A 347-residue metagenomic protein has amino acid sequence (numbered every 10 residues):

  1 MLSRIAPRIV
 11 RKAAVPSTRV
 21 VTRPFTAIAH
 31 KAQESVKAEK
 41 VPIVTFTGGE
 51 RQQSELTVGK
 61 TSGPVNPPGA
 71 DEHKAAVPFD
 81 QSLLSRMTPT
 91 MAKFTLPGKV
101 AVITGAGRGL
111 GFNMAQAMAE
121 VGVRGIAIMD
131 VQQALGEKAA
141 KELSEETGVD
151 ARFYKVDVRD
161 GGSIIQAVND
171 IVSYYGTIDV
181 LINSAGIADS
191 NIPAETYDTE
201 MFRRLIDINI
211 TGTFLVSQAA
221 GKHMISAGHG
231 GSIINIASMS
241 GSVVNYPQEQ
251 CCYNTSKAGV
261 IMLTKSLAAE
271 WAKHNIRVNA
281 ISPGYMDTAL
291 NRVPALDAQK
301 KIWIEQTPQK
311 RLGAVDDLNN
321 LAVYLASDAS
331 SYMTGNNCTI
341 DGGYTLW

Functional and structural regions predicted by a protein language model:
A70-D71, A76-D80, L84-M91, N191 (+2 more regions): Short C-terminal tail/terminal secondary-structure segment of NAD(P)H-dependent dehydrogenase/reductase domains
V100, G107-G109: Conserved glycine-rich cofactor-binding loop
V123-A139: Conserved glycine-rich Rossmann-like NAD(P)H-binding loop of the short-chain dehydrogenase/reductase
T177, A272-R277, M333-G335: Short, small/polar-rich loop/turn modules that mediate ligand/substrate recognition or access, typified
I192-A194, D198-I206, W303: Substrate-binding pocket helix/loop in short-chain dehydrogenase/reductase
K222, S226, A269-K273, S331: Alpha-helical segment proximal to the catalytic Tyr-Lys
I234-G259, T264-K273, Y285: Catalytic loop of short-chain dehydrogenase/reductase
